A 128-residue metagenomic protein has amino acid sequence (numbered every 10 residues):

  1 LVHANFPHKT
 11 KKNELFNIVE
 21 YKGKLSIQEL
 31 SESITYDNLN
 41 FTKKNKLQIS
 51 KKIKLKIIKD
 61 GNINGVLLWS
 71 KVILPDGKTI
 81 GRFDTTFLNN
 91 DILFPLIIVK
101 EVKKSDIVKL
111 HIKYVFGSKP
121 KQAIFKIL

Functional and structural regions predicted by a protein language model:
L1-L128: Class I SAM-binding transferase module
